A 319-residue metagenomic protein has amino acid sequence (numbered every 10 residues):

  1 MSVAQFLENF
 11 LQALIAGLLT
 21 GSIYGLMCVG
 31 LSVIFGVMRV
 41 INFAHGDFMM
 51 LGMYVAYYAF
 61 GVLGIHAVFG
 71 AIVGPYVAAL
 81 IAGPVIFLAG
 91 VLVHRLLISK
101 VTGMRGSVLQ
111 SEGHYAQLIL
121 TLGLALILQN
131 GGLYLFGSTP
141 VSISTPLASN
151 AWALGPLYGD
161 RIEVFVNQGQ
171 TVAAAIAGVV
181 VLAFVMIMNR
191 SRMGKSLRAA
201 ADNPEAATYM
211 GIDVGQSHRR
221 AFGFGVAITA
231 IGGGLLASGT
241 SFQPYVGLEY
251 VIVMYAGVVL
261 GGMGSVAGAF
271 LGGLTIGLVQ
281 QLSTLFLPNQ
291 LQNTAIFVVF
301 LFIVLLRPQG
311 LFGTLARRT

Functional and structural regions predicted by a protein language model:
M1-C28, V55, H66-A79, M104-Y115 (+3 more regions): Membrane-interfacial amphipathic/re-entrant helices at transmembrane-helix boundaries
V3, V101, V108-R190, S217 (+3 more regions): Transmembrane helix-bundle core of multi-pass membrane transporters and related energy-transducing complexes
A4-A16, I187-R192, H218-V258, G264 (+1 more regions): Inter-helical junctions in multi-pass inner-membrane proteins, predominant in energy-converting antiporter-like
N9, G106, L120, E205 (+3 more regions): Cytosolic-side transmembrane-helix boundaries in multi-pass membrane proteins
L31-Y54, H114-Y115, M193-S196, V214 (+4 more regions): Short, non-helical or kinked segments that cap or interrupt transmembrane helices
D47-L51, T102-G132, G247-V259, T275 (+1 more regions): Pore- or pathway-lining transmembrane helices of multi-pass membrane proteins that form conduits for solutes/ions
A67-L124, L271-I276, Q280, R307-P308: Alpha-helical transmembrane segments within multi-pass membrane transporters and channels
L157-F242, V266-G272: Helix-loop-helix "hairpin" substructures at the membrane interface of multi-pass membrane proteins
